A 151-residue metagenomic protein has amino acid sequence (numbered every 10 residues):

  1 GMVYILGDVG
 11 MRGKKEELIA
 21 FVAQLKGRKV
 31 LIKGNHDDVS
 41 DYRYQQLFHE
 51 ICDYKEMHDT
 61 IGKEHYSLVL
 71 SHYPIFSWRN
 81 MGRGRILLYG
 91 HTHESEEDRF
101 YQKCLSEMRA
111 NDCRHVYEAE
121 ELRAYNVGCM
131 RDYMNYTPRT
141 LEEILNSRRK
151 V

Functional and structural regions predicted by a protein language model:
G1-E17, E121-D132, N146-V151: N-terminal active-site segment of His-dependent metallophosphoesterases
G1-E56: Core catalytic region of metal-dependent phosphoesterases/phosphodiesterases, especially metallo-beta-lactamase-like
V3-D8, K29-N35, L70-S71, L87-H93 (+1 more regions): Active-site neighborhood of phospho(di)ester-bond hydrolases with catalytic His/Asp-centered motifs
G10-E16, N35-Y42, F76-M81, L88-F100 (+1 more regions): Active-site environment of divalent metal-dependent phosphoester hydrolases
G27-Y44, E118, R123-R148: A short, conserved beta-to-alpha structural element at the edge of catalytic cores that scaffolds binding
C52-E56, E96-C129: Flexible, gly/pro- and Lys/Arg-enriched active-site loops
H58-L68, E120-R123: Beta-strand-turn-beta hairpins that frame and shape the catalytic cleft of phosphate-ester-processing enzymes
E64-G82: Short, motif-level signal for alpha-helix interfacial/capping segments enriched in acidic residues and aromatics/proline
